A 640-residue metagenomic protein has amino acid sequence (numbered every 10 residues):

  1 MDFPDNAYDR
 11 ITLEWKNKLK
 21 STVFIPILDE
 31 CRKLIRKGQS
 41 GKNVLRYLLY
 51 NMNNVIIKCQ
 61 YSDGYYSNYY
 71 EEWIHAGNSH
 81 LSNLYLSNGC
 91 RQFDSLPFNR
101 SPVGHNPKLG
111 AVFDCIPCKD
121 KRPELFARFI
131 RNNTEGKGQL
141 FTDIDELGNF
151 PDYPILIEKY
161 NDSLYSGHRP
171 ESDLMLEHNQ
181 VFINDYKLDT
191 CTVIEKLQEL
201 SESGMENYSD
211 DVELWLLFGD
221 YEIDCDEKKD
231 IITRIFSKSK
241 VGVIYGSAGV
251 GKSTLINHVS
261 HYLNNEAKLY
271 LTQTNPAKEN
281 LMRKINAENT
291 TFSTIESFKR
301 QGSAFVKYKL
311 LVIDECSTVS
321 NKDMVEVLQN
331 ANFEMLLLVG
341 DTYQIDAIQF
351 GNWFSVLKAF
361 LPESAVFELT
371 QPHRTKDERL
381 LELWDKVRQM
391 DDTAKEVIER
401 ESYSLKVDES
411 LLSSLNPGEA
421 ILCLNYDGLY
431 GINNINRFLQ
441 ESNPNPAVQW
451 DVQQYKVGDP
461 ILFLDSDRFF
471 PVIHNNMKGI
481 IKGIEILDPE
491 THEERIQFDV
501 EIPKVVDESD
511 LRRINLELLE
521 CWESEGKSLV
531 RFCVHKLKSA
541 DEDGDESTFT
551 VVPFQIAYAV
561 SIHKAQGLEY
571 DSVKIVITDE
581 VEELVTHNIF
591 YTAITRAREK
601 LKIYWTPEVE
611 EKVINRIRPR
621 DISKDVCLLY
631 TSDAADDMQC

Functional and structural regions predicted by a protein language model:
M1-M205: N-terminal accessory nucleic-acid engagement/regulatory domains that precede and modulate ATP-driven motor cores
K196-S203, Y262, K284, N330 (+9 more regions): Conserved, well-folded catalytic cores of nucleic-acid-processing and energy-transducing macromolecular machines
E213-C225: Dynamic helix-loop-helix/coil hinge segments at AAA+ ATPase domain boundaries and subdomain interfaces
I223-F236: Pre-Walker A adenine-sensing motif
R234-S237, V241-E401: ASCE P-loop NTPase helicase motor core
V250, N289-S293, T375-E378, N416-S632: Core RecA-like ATPase module of SF1/SF2 helicases and allied nucleic-acid translocases
D391-G431: Helicase P-loop NTPase motor core
Y630-C640: Single conserved hydrophobic/aromatic residue that forms the stacking wall/gate of nucleotide- or nucleobase-binding
